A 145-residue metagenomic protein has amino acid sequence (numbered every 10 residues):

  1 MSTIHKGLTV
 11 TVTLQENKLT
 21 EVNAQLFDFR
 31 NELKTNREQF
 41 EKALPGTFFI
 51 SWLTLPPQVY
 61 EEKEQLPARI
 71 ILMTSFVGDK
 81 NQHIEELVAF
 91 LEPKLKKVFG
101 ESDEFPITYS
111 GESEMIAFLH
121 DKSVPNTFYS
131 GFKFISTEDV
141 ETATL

Functional and structural regions predicted by a protein language model:
M1-I71, S75-Q82, Y109-L145: Short S/T/G/P-rich N-terminal loop/turn motif that feeds into the first structured element of a domain
T74-K96: Hydrophobic, ordered structural segments
K94-Y109: Conserved short beta-strand edge segments in small beta-sheet-based binding/regulatory domains
